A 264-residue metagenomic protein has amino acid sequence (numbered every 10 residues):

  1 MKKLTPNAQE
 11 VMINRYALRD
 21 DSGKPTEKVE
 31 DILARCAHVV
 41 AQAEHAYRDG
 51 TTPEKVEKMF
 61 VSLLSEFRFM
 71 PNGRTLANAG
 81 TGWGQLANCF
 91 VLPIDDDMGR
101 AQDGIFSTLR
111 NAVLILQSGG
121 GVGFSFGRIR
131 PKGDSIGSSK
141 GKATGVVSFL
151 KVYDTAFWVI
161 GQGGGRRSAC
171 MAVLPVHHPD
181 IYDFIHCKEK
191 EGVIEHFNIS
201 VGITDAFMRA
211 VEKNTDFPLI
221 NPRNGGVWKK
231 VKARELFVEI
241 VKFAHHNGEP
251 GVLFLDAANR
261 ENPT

Functional and structural regions predicted by a protein language model:
M1-T264: Extended catalytic cores of very large enzyme megasubunits
